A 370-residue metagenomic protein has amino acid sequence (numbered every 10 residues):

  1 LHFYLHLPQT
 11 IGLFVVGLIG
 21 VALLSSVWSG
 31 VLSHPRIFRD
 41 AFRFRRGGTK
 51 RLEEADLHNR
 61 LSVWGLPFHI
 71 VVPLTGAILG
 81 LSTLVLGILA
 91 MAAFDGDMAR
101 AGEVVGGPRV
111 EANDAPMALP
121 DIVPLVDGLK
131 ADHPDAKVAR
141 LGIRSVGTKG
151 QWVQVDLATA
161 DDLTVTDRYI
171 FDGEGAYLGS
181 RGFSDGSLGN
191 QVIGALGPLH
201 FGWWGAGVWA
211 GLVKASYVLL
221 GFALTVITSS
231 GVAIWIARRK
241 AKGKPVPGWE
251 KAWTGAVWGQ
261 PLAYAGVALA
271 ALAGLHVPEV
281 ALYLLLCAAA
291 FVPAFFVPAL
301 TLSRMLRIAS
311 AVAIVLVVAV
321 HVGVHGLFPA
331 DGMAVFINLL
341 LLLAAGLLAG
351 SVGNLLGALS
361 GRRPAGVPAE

Functional and structural regions predicted by a protein language model:
L1-A22, G194-L199, W203-V208, L212: Hydrophobic alpha-helical segments
L1-F3, V31, A158-G202, F222-S230: Extended, hydrophilic extramembrane loops/domains of integral membrane proteins
P8-V16, R51-G65, A206-S216, V246-W253 (+2 more regions): Membrane-interface helix-boundary signature
T10-M98, L269: Internal alpha-helical transmembrane segments
F14-S33, L212-A237, L284-A289: Selective detector of the "anchor" transmembrane alpha-helix that sits immediately C-terminal
P73-D114, P245-G366: Alpha-helical transmembrane segments forming the membrane-embedded cores of inner-membrane proteins across
F94-T164, E174-L178, G182-N190: Membrane-proximal low-complexity regions enriched in glycine and acidic/polar residues
G205, W209-A273: Core alpha-helical transmembrane segments of integral membrane proteins
